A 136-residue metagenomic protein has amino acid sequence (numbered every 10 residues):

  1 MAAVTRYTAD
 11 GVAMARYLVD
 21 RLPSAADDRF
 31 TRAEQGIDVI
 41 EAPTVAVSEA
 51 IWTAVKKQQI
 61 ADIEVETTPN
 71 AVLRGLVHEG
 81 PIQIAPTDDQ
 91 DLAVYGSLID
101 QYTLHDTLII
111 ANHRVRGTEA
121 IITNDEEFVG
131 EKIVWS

Functional and structural regions predicted by a protein language model:
M1-A42, K57-T67, R116, E126: Short, well-structured N-terminal submotif of metal-dependent ribonuclease cores
M1-R6, I110-S136: Acidic, PIN/NYN-like endoribonuclease modules and their adjacent C-terminal/linker elements
G11, T44, D106-I110: Conserved glycosyltransferase catalytic-site signature
A15, S24-D27, V45-A93, S97: Active-site-proximal, substrate-binding regions of enzyme catalytic domains and RNA-binding/basic surfaces
V19, T53-V55, I133-V134: Short, well-ordered secondary-structure micro-motifs
T31-Q35, R74-H78, G96, R114 (+1 more regions): Alpha-helix boundary recognition
E41, Q83-A85, V134-S136: General small-molecule cofactor/ligand-binding pocket signal
H78-N124: Active-site neighborhoods of divalent-metal-dependent phosphate/nucleic-acid chemistry enzymes
